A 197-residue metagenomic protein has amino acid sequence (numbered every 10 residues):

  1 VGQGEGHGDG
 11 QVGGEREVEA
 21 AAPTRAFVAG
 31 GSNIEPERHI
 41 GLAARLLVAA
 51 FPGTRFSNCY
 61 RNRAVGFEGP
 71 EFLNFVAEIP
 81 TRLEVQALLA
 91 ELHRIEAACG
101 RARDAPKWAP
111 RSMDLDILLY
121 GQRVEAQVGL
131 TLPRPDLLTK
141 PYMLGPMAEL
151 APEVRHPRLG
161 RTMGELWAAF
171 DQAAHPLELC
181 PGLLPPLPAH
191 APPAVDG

Functional and structural regions predicted by a protein language model:
G2-V18: Small-residue-biased low-complexity repeat regions
P23-F27: Extreme N-terminal starter segment of soluble prokaryotic enzymes
G30-S32, A77-L83, L119-Q122: Short beta-strand-to-loop capping motifs
E35-R38: Short N-terminal binding/cap micro-motifs at the start of the first secondary-structure element
L42-Q86: Short, surface-exposed acidic-centric catalytic microdomains
V65-L73, Q86-L89, H93-G197: Flexible, gly/pro- and Lys/Arg-enriched active-site loops
